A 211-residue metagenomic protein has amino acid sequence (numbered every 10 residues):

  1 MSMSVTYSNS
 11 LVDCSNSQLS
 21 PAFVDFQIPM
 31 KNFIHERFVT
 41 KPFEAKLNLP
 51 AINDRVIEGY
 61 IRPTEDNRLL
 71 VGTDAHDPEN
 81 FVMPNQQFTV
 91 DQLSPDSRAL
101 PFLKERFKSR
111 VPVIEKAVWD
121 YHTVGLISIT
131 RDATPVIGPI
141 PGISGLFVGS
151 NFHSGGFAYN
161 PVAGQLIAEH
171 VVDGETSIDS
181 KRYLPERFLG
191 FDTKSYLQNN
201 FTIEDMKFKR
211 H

Functional and structural regions predicted by a protein language model:
M1-T6, S10-N48: Central helical "cap/lid" subdomain
C14-S15, D74, H153-A158: Gly/Ser/Thr-rich beta-alpha loop segments that engage phosphate groups in nucleotides
S15-Q18, E36, G59, N67-L69 (+1 more regions): Glycine-centered loop/turn positions within well-structured domains that cap or flank conserved ligand/cofactor-binding
A22-F23, N80-Q86, Y159-N160: A short, polar/proline- and glycine-enriched secondary-structure boundary/capping micro-motif
M30, V71, G149: Hydrophobic residues at beta-strand termini and immediately following loops that shape nucleotide-binding pockets
K31-N32, R55, S177: A short, structural micro-pattern
A45-G145: Active-site lid/adjacent beta-loop-alpha segment flanking the redox-cofactor pocket in flavoenzymes
F102-M206, H211: C-terminal catalytic lobe of FAD-dependent flavoproteins
